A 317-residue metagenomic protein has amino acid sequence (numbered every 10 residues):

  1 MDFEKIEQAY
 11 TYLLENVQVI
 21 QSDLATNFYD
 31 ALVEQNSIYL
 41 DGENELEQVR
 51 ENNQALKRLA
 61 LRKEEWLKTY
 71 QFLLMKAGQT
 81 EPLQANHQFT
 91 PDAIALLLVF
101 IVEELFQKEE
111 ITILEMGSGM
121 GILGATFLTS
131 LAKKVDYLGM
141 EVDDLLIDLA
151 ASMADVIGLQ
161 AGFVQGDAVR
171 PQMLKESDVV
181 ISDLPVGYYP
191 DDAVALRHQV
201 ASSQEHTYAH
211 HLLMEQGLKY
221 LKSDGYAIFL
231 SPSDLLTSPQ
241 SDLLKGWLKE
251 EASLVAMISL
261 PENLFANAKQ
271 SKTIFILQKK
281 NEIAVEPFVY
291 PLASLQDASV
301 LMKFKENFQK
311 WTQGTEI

Functional and structural regions predicted by a protein language model:
M1-A77: A short N-terminal interaction module
K108-G119: Conserved class I S-adenosyl-L-methionine
M120-K134: Conserved SAM-binding loop of SAM-dependent methyltransferases across substrates and taxa, primarily the Class I
A150-A151: Conserved SAM-binding loop
R170-I181: A short acidic, Gly/Pro-enriched loop at the edge of an enzyme's catalytic core that lines a small-molecule cofactor
D183-L213, D234: Mobile active-site "lid"/loop adjacent to the S-adenosyl-L-methionine
H206-N263: Conserved Class I SAM-dependent methyltransferase catalytic core
K269-I317: Flexible, glycine-/basic-rich loop-and-beta segments that form/coincide with the SAM-dependent methyltransferase
